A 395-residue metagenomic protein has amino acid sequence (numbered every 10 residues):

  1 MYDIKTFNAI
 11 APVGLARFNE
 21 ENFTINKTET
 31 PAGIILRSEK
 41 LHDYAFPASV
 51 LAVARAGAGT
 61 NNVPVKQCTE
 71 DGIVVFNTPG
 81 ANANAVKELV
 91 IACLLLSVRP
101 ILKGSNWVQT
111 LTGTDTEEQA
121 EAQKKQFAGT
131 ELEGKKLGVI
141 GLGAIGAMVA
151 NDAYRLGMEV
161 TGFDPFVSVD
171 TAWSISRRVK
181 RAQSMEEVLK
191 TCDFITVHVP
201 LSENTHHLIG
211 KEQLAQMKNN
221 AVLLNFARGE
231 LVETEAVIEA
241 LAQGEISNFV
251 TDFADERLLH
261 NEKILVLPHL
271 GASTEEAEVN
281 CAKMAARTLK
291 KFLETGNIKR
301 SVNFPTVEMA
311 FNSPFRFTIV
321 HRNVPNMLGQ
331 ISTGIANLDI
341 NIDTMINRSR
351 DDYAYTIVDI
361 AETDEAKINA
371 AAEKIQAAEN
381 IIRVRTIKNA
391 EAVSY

Functional and structural regions predicted by a protein language model:
M1-T78, G210-E212, E233, M345 (+1 more regions): An N-terminal-biased, well-structured beta-alpha scaffold segment characteristic of Rossmann-like dinucleotide-binding
H42-Y44, P165-L258, S273: Rossmann-like adenosine-cofactor binding region
P79-K136, R300-V302: Phosphate-binding beta-alpha-beta segment of Rossmann-like dinucleotide-binding domains, i.e., the NAD(P)
K87-N106, N151-M158, M284-N297, S332-A336 (+1 more regions): Oxidoreductase and adenylate-handling cofactor-binding alpha/beta cores
L142-G143: Glycine-rich Rossmann-fold phosphate-binding loop(s) that bind the pyrophosphate of adenine dinucleotide cofactors
G146-A147: N-terminal Rossmann-fold NAD(P) dinucleotide-binding loop
T161, N219-F311, L338, Y355-E362 (+1 more regions): Rossmann-like dinucleotide-binding domain for NAD(H)/NADP(H)
K299, N303-Y395: A conserved regulatory-domain signal marking ACT and ACT-like small-molecule sensing domains and adjacent regulatory
